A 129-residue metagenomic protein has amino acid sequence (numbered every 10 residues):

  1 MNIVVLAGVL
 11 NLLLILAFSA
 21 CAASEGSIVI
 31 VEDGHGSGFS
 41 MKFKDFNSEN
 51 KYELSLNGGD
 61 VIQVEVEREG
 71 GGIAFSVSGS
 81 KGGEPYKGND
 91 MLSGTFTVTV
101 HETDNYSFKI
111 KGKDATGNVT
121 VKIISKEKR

Functional and structural regions predicted by a protein language model:
M1-C21: Sec-dependent bacterial lipoprotein signal peptides
C21-Y52: Transition segment at domain starts
F39, N50-Y52, G94-V98, Y106: Short strand-edge motifs at loop-to-beta-strand transitions and within beta-strands of extracellular beta-rich domains
K44, Y86-L92: Short beta-strand segments within Ig-like beta-sandwich modules, predominantly Fibronectin type-III
D45-R68: Short, surface-exposed binding/anchoring microloops in extracellular/periplasmic proteins
G58-V64, V98-T116: Noncatalytic modules at the cell exterior or secretory-pathway interfaces, chiefly beta-strand-rich lectin/adhesion
G71-G88, V121-I124: Short, surface-exposed beta-strand/strand-loop-strand elements in extracellular ectodomains
I73, K109-E127: Edge beta-strands of jelly-roll/beta-sandwich modules across compartments, strongly enriched in secreted/luminal
